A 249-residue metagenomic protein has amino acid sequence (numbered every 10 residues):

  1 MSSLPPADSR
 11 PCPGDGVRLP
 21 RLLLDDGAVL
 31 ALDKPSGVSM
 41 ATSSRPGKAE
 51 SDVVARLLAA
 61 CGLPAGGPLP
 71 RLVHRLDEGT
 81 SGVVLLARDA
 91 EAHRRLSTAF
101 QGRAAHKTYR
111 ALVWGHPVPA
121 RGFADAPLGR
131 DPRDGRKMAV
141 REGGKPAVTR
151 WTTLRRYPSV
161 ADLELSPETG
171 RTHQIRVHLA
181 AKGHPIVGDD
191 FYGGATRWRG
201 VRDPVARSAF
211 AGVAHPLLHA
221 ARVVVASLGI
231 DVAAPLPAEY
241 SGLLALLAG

Functional and structural regions predicted by a protein language model:
M1-V148, R155-P158, D231, P235-G249: RNA pseudouridine synthases
P46-L57, Q101, P132, P158-V224 (+1 more regions): Pseudouridine synthase
R71, L112, T152, D162 (+2 more regions): Conserved beta-strand segments that form the floor/walls of ligand-binding pockets within enzyme and binding domains
